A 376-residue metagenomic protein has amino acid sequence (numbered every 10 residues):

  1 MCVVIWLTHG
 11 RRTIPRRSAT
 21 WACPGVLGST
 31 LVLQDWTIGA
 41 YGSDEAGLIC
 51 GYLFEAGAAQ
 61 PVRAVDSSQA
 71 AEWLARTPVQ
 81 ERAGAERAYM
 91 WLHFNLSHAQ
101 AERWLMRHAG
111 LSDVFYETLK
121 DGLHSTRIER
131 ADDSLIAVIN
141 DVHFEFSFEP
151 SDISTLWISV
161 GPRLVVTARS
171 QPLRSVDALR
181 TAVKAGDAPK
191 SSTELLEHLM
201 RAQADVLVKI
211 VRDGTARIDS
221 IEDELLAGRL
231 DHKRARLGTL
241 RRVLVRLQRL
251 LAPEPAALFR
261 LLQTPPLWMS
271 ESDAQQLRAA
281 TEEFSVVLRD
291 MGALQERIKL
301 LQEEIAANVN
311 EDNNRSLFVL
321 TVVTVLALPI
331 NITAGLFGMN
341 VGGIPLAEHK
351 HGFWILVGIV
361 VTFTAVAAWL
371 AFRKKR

Functional and structural regions predicted by a protein language model:
C2-Q263, M269-S270, E283-V286, A293 (+2 more regions): Peripheral, non-transmembrane regulatory/ligand-interaction domains of membrane transport proteins
V4-P15, A19-A22, E282-R376: Hydrophobic alpha-helical transmembrane segments and their immediately adjacent juxtamembrane loops
L262-A274, L301-V309: Long amphipathic alpha-helical coiled-coil segments
